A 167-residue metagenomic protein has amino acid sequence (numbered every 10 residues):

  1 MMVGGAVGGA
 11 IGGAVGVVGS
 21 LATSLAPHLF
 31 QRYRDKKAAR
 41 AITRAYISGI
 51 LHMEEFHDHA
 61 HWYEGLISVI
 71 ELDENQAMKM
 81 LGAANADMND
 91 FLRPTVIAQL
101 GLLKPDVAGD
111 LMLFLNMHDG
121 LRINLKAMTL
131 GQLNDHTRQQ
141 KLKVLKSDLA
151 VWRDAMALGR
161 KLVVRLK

Functional and structural regions predicted by a protein language model:
M1-Y33: Membrane-embedded hydrophobic alpha-helical segments
L29-S48: Juxtamembrane membrane-water interface segments immediately C-terminal to a transmembrane helix
R44-K167: Interfacial alpha-helical end/capping and short helix-turn segments at domain and membrane boundaries
